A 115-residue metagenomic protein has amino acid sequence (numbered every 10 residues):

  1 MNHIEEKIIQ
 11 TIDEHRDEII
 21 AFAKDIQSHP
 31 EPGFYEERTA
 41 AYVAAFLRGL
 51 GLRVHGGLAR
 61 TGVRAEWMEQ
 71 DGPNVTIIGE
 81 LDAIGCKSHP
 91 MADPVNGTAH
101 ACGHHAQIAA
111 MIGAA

Functional and structural regions predicted by a protein language model:
N2-A101, H105-I112: Acidic/His- and Gly-rich active-site-bordering loop/insert found across diverse amide/peptide-bond hydrolases
